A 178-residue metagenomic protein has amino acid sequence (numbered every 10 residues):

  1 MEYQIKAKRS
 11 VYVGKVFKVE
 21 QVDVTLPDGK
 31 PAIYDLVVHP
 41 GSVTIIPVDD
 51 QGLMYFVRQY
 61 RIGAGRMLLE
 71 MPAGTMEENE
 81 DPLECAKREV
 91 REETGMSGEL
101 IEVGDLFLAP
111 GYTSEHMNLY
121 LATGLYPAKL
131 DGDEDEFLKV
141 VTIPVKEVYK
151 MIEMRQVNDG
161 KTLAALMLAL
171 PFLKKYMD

Functional and structural regions predicted by a protein language model:
E2, K8-T44, D50: Acidic, metal-coordinating catalytic segment for phosphate/diphosphate chemistry, firing primarily on the Nudix
E2, Y34, V43-R88: Conserved Nudix-box catalytic region and its N-terminal flanking loop in Nudix hydrolases and closely related
K8-V11, G104-A109: Short, solvent-exposed loop/turn elements at beta->coil junctions and helix N-caps that rim active or binding pockets
V13, K18, G41, T113-H116 (+1 more regions): A generic structural signal for well-ordered coil/turn residues at beta-strand boundaries that shape enzyme active-site
E20-L26, P110-K129, V141: Active-site-adjacent beta-strand/loop module that shapes the phosphate/pyrophosphate-binding cleft
P27-D28, D49-Q51, Y60, T123-P127 (+2 more regions): Short loop segments at secondary-structure junctions
K30, M67, E78, G111-Y112 (+1 more regions): Nudix hydrolase/Nudix homology domain
F56, M71-E102, Y120, E134-D135 (+1 more regions): The catalytic Nudix box helix
